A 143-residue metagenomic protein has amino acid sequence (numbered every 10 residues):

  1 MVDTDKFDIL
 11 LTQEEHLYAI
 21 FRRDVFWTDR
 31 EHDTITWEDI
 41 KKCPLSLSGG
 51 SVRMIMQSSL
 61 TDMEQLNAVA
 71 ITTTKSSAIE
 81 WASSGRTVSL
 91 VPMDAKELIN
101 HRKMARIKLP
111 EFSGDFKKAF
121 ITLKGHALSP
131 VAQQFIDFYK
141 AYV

Functional and structural regions predicted by a protein language model:
M1, R23, S51-V52, P92-A95 (+1 more regions): Short secondary-structure boundary segments
M1-L17, F21, A105-I107: Short beta-strand-centered segments that line the small-molecule binding cleft or hinge of alpha/beta clamshell
L10, E38, I79-E80: Alpha-helical segments flanking ligand/cofactor-binding loops in enzyme cores
L10, Y18-I20, F26, V88 (+1 more regions): Residues embedded in well-ordered beta-strands
E15, K42-C43, S84-G85, R102 (+1 more regions): Structured helix-beta-strand junction loops
W27-D29, D33-W37, K41-E64, L128-A132 (+1 more regions): Secondary-structure junction motif
G50-I107: Hydrophobic hinge/microswitch elements
R106-V143: A late-sequence structural motif
